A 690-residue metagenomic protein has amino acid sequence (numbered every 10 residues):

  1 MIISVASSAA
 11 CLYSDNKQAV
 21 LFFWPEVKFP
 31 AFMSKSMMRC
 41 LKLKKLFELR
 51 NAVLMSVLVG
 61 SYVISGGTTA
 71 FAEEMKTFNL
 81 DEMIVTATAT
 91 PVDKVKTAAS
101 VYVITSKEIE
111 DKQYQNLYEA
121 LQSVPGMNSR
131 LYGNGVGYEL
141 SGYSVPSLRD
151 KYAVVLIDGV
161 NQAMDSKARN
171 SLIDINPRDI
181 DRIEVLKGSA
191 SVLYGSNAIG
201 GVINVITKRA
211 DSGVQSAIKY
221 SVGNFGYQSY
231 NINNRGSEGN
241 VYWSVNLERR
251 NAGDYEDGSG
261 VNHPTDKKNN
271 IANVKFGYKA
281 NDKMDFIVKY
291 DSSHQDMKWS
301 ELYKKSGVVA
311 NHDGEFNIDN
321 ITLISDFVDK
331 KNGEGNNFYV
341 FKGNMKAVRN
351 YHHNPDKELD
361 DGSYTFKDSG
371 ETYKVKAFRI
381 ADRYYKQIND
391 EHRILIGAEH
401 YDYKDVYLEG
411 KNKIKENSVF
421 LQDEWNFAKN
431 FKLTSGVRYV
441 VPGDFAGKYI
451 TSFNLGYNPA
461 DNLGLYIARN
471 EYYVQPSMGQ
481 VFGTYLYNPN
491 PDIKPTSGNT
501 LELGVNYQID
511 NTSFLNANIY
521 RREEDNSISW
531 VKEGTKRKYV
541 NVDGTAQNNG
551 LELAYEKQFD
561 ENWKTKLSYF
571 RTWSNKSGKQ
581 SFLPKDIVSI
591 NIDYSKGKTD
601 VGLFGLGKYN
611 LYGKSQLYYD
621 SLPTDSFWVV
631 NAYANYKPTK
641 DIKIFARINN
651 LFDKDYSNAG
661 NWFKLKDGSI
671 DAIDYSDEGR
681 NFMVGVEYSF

Functional and structural regions predicted by a protein language model:
C40, L46-M55, V59, F71 (+4 more regions): Conserved C-terminal beta-signal and adjacent last beta-strands/turns of outer-membrane beta-barrel proteins
E73, K305-K330, Y373, G464 (+6 more regions): Outer-membrane beta-barrel signature, preferentially recognizing the C-terminal barrel domain of Gram-negative
D93, Y118, Q122-V160: Extracytoplasmic beta-strand/coil segments of soluble accessory domains associated with Gram-negative outer-membrane
L117-A120, S141-P146, S171-N176, V185 (+2 more regions): N-terminal periplasmic accessory domains that precede and gate Gram-negative outer-membrane beta-barrel machines
V160-K187: Short acidic/polar hinge/loop motifs at secondary-structure boundaries that mediate gating or recognition
N204, S212-G213, S221, N233-F316 (+1 more regions): Periplasmic-side early beta-strands and strand-to-turn transitions of outer-membrane beta-barrels
D296, Y303-K304, E409-K411, G443-K448 (+5 more regions): Surface-exposed extracellular loop regions of Gram-negative outer-membrane beta-barrel proteins, predominantly
N426-K432, Y520-E523, V542-Q616, K643 (+1 more regions): Gram-negative outer-membrane beta-barrel transporters
